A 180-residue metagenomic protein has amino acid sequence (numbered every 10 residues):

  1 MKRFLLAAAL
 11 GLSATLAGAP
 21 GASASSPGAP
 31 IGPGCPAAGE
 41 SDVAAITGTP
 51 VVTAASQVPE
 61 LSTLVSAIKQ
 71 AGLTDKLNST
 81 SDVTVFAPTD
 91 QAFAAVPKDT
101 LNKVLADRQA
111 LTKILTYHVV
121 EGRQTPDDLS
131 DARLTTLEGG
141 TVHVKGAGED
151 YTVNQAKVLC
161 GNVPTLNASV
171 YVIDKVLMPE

Functional and structural regions predicted by a protein language model:
K2-E180: Mature, structured domains of secreted/extracytosolic soluble proteins
